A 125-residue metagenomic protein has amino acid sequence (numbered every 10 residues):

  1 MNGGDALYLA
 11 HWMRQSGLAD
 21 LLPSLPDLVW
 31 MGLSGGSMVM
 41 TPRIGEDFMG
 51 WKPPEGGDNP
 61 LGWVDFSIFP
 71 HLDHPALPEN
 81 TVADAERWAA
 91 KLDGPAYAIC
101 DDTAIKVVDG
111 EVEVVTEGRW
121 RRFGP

Functional and structural regions predicted by a protein language model:
N2-G4, Y8-L77: Class I SAM-dependent methyltransferase SAM-binding "motif I" and its flanking Rossmann-like core
I44-P125: C-terminal and late-domain segments of enzyme folds
